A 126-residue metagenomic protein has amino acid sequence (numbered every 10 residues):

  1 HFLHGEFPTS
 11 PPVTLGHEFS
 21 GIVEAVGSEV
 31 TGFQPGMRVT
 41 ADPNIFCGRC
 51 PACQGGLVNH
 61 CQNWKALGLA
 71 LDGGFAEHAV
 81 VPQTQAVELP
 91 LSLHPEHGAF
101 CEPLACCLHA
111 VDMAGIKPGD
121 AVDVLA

Functional and structural regions predicted by a protein language model:
L3-P51, P90-S92: Glycine-rich beta-strand-centered segment in the early N-terminal region that forms part of a ligand/cofactor-binding
C47-L125: NAD(P)H dinucleotide-binding glycine-rich loop of Rossmann-like/cofactor-binding domains, especially the beta1-alpha1
